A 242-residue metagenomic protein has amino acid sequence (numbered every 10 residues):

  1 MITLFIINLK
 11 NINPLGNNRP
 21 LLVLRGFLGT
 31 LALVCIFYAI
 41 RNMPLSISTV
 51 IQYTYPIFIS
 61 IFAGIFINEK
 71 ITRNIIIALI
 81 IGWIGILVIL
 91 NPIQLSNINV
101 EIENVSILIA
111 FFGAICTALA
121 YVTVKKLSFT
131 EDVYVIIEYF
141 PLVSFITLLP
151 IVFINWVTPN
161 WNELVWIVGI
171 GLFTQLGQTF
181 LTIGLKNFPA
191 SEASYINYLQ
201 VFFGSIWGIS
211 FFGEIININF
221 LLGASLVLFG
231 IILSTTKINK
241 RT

Functional and structural regions predicted by a protein language model:
M1, Y38-Y55, E101-C116, N160-T174 (+1 more regions): Structural signature of hydrophobic alpha-helical transmembrane segments
M1-L24, S96-I102, F129-E131, L142-G169 (+2 more regions): Membrane-interface interhelical linkers
N17-F27, I71-I84, S106-I107, T130-P141 (+1 more regions): Cytoplasmic-side transmembrane-helix entry/capping segments in multi-pass membrane proteins
G26-V34, P56-I61, I86-L87, A114-L119 (+6 more regions): Hydrophobic/small/kink-forming positions within alpha-helical transmembrane segments of polytopic membrane proteins
S48-T54, S128-V143, Q178-I209: Helix-helix packing/entry segments at the starts of transmembrane helices
P56-I80, F202-L221: C-terminal transmembrane-helix exit sites in multi-pass transporters
N74-I93, N219-I238: Hydrophobic transmembrane alpha-helices of multi-pass small-molecule transport proteins
N99-K126, L142, T242: Glycine-/small-residue-enriched transmembrane alpha-helix faces in small-molecule transporters and effluxers
